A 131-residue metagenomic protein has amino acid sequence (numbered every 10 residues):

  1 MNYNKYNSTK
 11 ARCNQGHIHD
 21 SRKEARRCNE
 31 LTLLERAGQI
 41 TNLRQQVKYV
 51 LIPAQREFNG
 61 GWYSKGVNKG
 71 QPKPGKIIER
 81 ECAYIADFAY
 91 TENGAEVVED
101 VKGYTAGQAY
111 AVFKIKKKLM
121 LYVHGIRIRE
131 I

Functional and structural regions predicted by a protein language model:
M1-I131: Electrostatic, structured charged patches in enzyme active sites and in nucleic-acid/phosphate-binding
